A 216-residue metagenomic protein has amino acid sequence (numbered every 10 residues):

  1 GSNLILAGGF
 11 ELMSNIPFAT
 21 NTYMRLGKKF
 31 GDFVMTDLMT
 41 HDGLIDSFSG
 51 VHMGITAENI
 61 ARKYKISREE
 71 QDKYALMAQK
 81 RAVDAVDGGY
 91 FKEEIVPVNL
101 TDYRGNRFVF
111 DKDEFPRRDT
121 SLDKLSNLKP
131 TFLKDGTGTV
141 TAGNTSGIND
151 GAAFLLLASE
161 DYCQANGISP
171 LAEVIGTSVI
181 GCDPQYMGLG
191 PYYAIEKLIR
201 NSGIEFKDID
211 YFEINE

Functional and structural regions predicted by a protein language model:
G1, T56, I60, F154-S159 (+1 more regions): Buried hydrophobic packing segments
L4-N59: Flexible glycine-/small-residue-enriched beta->alpha junction loops that bind anionic phosphate/pyrophosphate groups
I5-F10, E70-M77, I95-L100, I168-V179 (+1 more regions): Beta-strand segments within the central parallel beta-sheet cores of soluble alpha/beta enzyme folds
S14, I45-H52, E69-L76, T137-A153 (+2 more regions): Active-site pocket-shaping loop/turn-to-helix segments
N15-N21, F110, Q185-M187: Short acidic, glycine/serine/threonine-rich loops at helix termini
L38, G43-F91: N-terminal leader/propeptide and maturation segments of large enzyme subunits in energy/redox metabolism and hydrolases
I60-K65, Q164-G167, E196-Y211: Phosphate/pyrophosphate-binding loops at sites that engage ATP/ADP/AMP, CoA/4′-phosphopantetheine, polyphosphate
E70-A165: N-terminal extracellular/periplasmic Venus flytrap/periplasmic-binding protein-like
